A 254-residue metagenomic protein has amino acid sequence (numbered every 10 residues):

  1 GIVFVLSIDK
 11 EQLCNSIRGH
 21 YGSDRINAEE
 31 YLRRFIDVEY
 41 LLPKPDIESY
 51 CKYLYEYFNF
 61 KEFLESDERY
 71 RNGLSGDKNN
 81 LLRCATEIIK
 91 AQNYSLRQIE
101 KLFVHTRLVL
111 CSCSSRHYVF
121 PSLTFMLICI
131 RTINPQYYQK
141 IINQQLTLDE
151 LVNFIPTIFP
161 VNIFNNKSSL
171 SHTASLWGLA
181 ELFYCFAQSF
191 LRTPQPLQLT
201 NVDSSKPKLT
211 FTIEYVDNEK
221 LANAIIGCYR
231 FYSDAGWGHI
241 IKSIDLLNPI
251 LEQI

Functional and structural regions predicted by a protein language model:
G1-G76: The catalytic "switch" region of P-loop NTPases
I47-E48, Y55, F63-I254: The feature marks long, low-complexity, polar/acidic/proline-rich intrinsically disordered regions embedded in large
